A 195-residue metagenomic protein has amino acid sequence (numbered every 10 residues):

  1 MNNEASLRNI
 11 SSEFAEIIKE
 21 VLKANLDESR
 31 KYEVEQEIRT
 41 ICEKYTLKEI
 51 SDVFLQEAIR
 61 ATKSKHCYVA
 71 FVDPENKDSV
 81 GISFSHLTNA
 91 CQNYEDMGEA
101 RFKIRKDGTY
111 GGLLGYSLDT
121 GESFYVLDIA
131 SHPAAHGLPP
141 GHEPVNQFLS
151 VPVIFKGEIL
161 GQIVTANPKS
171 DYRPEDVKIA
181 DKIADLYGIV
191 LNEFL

Functional and structural regions predicted by a protein language model:
M1-E49, R60, E193: Signal-transmission linkers at sensory-effector interfaces
E4-E16, F155, Y172-N192: Amphipathic alpha-helical "output/dimerization" segments
I38-T46, F54-K63, F71-D73, L118: Short regulatory alpha-helical segment in sensory/regulatory domains of signaling proteins that mediates
Q56, Y68-R105: GAF sensory/regulatory domain recognition with acknowledged cross-activation on helical regulatory dimers
E122-Q147: Signal-transducing coupling segments at domain and membrane junctions
N146-I154: A short, aliphatic-rich beta-strand micro-motif
I159: Glycine-rich acetyl-CoA-binding "A-motif" of GNAT/NAT acetyltransferases
Q162-D171: Short beta-strand-to-loop transition segments that serve as allosteric relay/switch motifs in sensory/regulatory domains
